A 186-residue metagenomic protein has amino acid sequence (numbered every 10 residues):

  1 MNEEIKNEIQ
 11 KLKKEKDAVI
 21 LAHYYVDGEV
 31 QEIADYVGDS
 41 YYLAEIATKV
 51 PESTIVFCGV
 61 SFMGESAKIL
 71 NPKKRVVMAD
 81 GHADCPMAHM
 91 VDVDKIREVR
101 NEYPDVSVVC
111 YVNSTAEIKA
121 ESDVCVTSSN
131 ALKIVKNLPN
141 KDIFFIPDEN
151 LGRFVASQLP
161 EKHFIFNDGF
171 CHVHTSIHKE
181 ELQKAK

Functional and structural regions predicted by a protein language model:
M1-K186: Active-site loop-to-helix "anion-binding N-cap" substructures in soluble metabolic enzymes
